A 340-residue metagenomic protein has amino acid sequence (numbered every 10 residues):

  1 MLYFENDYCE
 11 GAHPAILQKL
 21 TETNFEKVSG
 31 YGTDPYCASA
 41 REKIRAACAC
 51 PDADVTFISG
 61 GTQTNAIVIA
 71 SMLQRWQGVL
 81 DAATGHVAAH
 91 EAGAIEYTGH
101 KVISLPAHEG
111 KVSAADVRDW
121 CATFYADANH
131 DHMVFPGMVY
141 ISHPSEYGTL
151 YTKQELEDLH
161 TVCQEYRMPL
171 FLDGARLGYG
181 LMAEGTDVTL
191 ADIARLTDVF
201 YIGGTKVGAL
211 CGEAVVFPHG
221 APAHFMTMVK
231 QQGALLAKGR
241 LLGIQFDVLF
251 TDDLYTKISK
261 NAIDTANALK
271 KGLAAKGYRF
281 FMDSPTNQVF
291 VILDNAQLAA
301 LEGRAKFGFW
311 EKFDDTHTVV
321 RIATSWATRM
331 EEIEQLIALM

Functional and structural regions predicted by a protein language model:
H13-G61, A83-A88, A94: Conserved N-terminal alpha-helix of the aminotransferase class I/II PLP-enzyme fold
S71-A89, R118: Conserved PLP-anchoring active-site segment centered on the Schiff-base-forming lysine
Q74-W76, N267, G272-M340: Conserved C-terminal alpha-helix-loop-beta "cap" of PLP-dependent enzymes that closes/shapes the active-site mouth
V79, V102-I103, L170-L172, F280 (+1 more regions): Hydrophobic beta-strand scaffold residues
G99-P144, Y151-D158: PLP-dependent aminotransferase-class I/II
H108, F135-P136, S142, L150 (+2 more regions): Active-site C-terminal subdomain of aminotransferase-like
Y151-A183: Catalytic PLP-binding core of fold-type I/II PLP enzymes
